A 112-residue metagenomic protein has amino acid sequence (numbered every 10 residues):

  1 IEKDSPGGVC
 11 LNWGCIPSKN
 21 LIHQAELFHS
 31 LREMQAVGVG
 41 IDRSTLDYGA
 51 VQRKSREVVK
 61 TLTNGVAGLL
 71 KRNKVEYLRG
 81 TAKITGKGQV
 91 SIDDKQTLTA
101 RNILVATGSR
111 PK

Functional and structural regions predicted by a protein language model:
K3-K112: Glycine-rich flavin
